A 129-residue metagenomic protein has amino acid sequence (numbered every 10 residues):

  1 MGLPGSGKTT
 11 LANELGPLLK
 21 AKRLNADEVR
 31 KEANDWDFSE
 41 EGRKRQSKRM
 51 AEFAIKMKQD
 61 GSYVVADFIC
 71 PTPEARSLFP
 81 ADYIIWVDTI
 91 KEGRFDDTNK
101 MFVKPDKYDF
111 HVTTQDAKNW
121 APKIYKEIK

Functional and structural regions predicted by a protein language model:
L3-P4: The conserved Walker
K8: Conserved lysine of the Walker
A12-I55: Conserved substrate/cofactor phosphate-moiety recognition/catalytic segment in nucleotide-dependent phosphotransferases
L19, P80-D82, K107: Short, structured coil segments at secondary-structure junctions
E28, I69-P71, D116: Short beta->alpha linker loops
S39-G93: Glycine-rich phosphate-binding loop used to anchor ATP phosphates in small-molecule kinases, encompassing both
L78, V87-K129: Small-molecule kinase domains that catalyze NTP-dependent phosphoryl transfer to phosphate-bearing small molecules
